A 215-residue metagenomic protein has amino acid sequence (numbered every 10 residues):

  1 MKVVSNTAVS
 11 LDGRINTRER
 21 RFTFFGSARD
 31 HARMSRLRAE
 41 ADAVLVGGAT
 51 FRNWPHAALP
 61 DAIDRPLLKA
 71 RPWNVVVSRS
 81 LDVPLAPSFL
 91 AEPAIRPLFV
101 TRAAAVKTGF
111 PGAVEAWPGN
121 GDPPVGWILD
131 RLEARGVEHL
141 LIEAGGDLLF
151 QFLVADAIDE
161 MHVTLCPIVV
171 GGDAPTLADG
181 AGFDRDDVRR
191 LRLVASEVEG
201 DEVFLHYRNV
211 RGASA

Functional and structural regions predicted by a protein language model:
M1-A215: Enzymes that bind and transform nitrogen-containing heteroaromatic metabolites
